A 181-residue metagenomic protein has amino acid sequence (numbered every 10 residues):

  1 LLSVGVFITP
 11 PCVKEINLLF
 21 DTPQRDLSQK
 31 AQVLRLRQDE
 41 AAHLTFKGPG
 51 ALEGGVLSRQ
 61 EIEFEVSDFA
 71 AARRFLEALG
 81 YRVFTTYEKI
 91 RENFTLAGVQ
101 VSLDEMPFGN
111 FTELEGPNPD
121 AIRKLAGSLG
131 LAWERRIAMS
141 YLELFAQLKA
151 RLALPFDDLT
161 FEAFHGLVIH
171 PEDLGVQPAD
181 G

Functional and structural regions predicted by a protein language model:
L1-V99, L131-G181: N-terminal strand-loop-strand beta-hairpin
L79, V83-G127: Conserved, surface-exposed functional patches that form binding/active-site neighborhoods
